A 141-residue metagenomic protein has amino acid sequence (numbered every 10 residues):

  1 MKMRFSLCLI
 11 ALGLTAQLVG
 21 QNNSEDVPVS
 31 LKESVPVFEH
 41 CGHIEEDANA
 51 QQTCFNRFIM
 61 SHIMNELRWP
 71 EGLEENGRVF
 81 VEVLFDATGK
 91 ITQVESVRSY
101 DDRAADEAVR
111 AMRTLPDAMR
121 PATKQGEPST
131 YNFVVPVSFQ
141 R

Functional and structural regions predicted by a protein language model:
K2-C8, A16-R141: Charge-biased low-complexity segments
